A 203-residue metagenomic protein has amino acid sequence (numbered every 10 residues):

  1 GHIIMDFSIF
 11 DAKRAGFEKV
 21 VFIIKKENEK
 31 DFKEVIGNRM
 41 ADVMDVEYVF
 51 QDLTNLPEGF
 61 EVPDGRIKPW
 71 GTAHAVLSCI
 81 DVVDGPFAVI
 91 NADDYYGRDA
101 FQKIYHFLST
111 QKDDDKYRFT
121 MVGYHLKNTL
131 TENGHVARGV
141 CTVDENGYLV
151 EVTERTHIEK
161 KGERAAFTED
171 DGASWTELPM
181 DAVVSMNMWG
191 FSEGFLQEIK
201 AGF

Functional and structural regions predicted by a protein language model:
H2-N91, Y96-F101, S109-T110: Conserved N-terminal catalytic core of the sugar/cofactor nucleotidyltransferase
E27, K127, E193-G194: Alpha-helix/helix-capping structural signal
L53, D144-G147, E193-G194: Short loop segments at secondary-structure junctions
L56-G59, G162, E198: Short acidic/His/Gly/Ser-rich catalytic and metal-binding motifs that mark active-site loops of diverse hydrolases
R98-M188: Conserved core of the sugar-phosphate nucleotidyltransferase
M180, I199-F203: Short, intrinsically disordered, charge-balanced linker/junction segments flanking boundaries in proteins
M188-I199: Conserved nucleotide-sugar donor-binding and metal-coordinating catalytic region shared by glycosyltransferases
